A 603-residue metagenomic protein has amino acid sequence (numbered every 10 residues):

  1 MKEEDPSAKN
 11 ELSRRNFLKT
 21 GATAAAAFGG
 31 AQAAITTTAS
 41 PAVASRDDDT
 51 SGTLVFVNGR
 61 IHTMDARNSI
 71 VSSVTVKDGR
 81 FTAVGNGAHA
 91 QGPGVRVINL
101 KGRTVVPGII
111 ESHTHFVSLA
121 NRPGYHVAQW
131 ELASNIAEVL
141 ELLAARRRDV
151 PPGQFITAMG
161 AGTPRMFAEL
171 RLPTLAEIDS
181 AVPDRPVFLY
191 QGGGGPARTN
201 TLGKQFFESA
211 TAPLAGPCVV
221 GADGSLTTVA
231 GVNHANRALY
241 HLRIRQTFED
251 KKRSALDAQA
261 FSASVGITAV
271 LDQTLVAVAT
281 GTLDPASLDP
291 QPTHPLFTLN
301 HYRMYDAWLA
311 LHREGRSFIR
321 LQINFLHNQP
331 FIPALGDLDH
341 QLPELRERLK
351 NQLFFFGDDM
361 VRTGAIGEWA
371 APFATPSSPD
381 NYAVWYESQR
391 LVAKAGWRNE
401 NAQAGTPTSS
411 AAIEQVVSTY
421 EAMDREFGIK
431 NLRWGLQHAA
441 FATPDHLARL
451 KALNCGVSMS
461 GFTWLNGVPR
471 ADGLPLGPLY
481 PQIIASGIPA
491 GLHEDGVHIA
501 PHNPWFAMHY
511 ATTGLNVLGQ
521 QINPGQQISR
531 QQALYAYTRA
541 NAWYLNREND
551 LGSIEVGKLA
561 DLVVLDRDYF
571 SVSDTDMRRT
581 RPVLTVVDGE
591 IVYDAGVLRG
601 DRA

Functional and structural regions predicted by a protein language model:
M1-N16, T38: N-terminal secretory signal peptides
S13-G30: N-terminal export leaders
A33-S45: Signal peptide processing junction and immediate N-terminal pro/mature segment of secreted/exported proteins
R46-V57, H62, A66-L345, D359-G405 (+4 more regions): Divalent metal-binding segments
H312, L349-V361, L450-A452: Acidic (Asp/Glu)-rich catalytic clusters
A393-A404, T408-W434, H438-A440, P444-C455 (+4 more regions): His/Asp/Glu-enriched, well-ordered alpha-helical/loop segment that forms or immediately abuts the divalent-metal
A595-A603: Extracellular/periplasmic ectodomains of large secreted or surface enzymes and adhesion receptors
